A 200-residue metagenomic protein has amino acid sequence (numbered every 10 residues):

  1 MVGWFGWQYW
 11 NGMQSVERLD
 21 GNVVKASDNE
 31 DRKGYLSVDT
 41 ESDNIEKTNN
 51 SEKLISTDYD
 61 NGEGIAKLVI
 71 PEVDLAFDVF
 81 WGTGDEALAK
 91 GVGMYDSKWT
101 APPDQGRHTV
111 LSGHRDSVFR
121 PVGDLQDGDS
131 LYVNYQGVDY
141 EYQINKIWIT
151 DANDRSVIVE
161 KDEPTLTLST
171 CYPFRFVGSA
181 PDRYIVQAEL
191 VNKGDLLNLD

Functional and structural regions predicted by a protein language model:
M1-D200: Solvent-exposed, non-transmembrane regions of membrane-associated and secreted proteins
